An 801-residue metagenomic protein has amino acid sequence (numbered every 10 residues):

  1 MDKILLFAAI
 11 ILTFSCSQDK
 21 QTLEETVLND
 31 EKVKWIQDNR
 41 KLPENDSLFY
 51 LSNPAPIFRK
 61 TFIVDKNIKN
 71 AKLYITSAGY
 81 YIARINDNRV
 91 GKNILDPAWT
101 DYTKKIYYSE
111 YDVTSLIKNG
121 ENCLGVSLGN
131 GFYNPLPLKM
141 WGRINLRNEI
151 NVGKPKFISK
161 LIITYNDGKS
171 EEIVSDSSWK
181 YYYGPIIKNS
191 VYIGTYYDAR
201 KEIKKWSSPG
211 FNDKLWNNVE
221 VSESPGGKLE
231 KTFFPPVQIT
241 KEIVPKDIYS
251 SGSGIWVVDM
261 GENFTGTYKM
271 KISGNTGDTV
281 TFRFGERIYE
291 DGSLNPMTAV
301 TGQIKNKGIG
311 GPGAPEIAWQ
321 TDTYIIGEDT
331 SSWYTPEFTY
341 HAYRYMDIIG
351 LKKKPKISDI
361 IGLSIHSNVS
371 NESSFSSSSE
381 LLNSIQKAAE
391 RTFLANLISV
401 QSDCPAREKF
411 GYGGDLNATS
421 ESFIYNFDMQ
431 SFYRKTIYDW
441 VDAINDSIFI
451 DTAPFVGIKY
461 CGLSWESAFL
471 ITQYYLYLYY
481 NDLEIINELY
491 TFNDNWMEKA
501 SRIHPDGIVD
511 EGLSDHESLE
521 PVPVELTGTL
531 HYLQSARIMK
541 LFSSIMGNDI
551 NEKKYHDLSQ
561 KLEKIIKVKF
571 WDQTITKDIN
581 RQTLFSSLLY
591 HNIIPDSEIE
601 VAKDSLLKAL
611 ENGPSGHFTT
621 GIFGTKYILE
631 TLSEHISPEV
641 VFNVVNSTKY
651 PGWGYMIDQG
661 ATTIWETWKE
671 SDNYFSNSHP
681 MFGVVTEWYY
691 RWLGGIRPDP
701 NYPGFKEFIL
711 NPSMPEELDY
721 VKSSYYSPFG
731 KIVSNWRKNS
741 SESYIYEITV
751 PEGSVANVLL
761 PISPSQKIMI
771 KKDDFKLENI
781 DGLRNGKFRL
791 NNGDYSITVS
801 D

Functional and structural regions predicted by a protein language model:
D2-F7: Sec-dependent signal peptide recognition, specifically the positively charged N-region followed immediately by
F14-S15: C-terminal motif of bacterial Sec signal peptides marking the signal peptidase cleavage site
D19-R407, G414-D415, S431-F432, W440 (+3 more regions): Extracellular/oxidizing-compartment recognition motifs
P43, Y50-L51, N93, L530-N548: Conserved, charged catalytic cores of large soluble enzymes
A71, I75, T267-T276, T281-E286 (+8 more regions): Alpha-helical support elements that line or immediately flank enzyme active sites and cofactor-binding pockets
Y80, L146, L161, V174-Y183 (+12 more regions): Active-site acid/base region of carbohydrate-active enzymes
L124, Y197-A199, E408, N426 (+5 more regions): C-terminal capping/lid segments that line or modulate ligand- or cofactor-binding pockets
E149, G153-K160, E171-W206, G210 (+3 more regions): Non-catalytic C-terminal accessory modules of carbohydrate-active enzymes
